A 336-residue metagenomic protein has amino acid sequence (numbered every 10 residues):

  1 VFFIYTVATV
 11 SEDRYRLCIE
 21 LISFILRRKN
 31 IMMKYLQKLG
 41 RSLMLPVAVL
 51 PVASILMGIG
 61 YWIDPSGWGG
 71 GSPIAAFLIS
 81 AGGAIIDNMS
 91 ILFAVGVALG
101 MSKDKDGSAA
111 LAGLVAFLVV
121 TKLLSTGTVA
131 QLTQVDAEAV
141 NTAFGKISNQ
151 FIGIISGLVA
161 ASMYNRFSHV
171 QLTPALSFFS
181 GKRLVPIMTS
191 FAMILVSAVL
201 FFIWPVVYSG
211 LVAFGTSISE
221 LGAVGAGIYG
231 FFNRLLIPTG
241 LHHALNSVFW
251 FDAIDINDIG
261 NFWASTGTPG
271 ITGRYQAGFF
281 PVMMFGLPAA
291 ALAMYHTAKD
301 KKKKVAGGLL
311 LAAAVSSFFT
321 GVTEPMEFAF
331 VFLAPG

Functional and structural regions predicted by a protein language model:
F2-T6, D13-I31: Short, Lys/Arg-enriched N-terminal segments with co-localized hydrophobic residues within the first ~10-30 amino acids
M33-P174, F178-S180, L333-G336: Early transmembrane hairpin of solute transport permeases
S42, G58, S162, A175 (+3 more regions): Membrane-spanning helices that line or support transport/gating and their immediate boundary helices in channels
G67, V120-Q131, M188, L221-I228 (+1 more regions): Juxtamembrane membrane-interface segments at transmembrane alpha-helix termini
G83-M89, K146-F151, G181-I187, I218-I228 (+2 more regions): Membrane-interfacial loop-to-helix junctions in multi-pass transporters
M89, T266-T268, Y275-P335: Alpha-helical membrane segments and immediately flanking helix-loop junctions that form or couple to the substrate/ion
S197, W204-I254: Aromatic-rich transmembrane-lumenal/periplasmic boundary elements in polytopic membrane proteins
L245, F249-G278: Interfacial juxtamembrane loops and adjacent helix segments that form the catalytic/substrate-binding surfaces
